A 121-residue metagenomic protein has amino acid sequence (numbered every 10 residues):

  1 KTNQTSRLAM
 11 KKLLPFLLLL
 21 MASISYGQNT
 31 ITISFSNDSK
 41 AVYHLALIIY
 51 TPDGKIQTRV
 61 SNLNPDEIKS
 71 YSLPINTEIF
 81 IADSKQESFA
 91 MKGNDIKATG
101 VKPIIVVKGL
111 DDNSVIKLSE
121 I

Functional and structural regions predicted by a protein language model:
S6-R7, L118: Short hotspots in intrinsically disordered terminal tails
R7-L13: Positively charged n-region of N-terminal signal peptides that target proteins for export
L13-A22: Sec-dependent N-terminal signal peptides
S23-G27: Sec/Tat signal peptide C-region and signal peptidase I cleavage site
Q28-S70, D83-I121: Intrinsically disordered, low-complexity segments enriched in small/polar residues
S70-E78: Short Pro-Gly-centered beta-turn/loop motif in secreted/extracellular proteins
